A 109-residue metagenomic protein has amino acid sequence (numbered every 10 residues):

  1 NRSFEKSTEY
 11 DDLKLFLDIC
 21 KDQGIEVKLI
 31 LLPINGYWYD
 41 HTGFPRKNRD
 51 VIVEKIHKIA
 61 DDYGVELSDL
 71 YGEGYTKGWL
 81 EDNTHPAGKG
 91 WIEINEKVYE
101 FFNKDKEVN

Functional and structural regions predicted by a protein language model:
N1-L70: Conserved, well-ordered alpha-helix/loop/beta-strand core segments that scaffold catalytic motifs
S3, T42-G43, W79-P86: Short, exposed beta-strand "edge-strand" segments with a Pro/Gly-rich flavor and a Y/T-containing core
Y71-E81: Short helix/strand-capping connector loops at secondary-structure junctions
D82-N109: Histidine-centered active-site loop/cap adjacent to the catalytic His in serine esterases/O-acetyl transfer systems
